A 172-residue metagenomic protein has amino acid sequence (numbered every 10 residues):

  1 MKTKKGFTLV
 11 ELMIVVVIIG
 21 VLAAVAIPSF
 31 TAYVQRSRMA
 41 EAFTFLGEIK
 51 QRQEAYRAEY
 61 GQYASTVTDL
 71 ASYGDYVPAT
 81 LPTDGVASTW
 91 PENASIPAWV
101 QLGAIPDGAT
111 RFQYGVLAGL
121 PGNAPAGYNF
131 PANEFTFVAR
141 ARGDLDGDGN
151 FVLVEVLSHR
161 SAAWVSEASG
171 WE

Functional and structural regions predicted by a protein language model:
M1-Q35: N-terminal single-pass transmembrane signal-anchor helix
E11, E41, Q53-E54: Acidic-residue sensor for enzyme active/binding pockets
P28, T44-G47: Surface-exposed alpha-helical interface segments used for non-catalytic interactions
A32-S37, K50-D69: Alpha-helix exit/C-cap motif
Q35-F45: Membrane-proximal amphipathic alpha-helices that sit immediately adjacent to an N-terminal transmembrane/signal-anchor
E59-E172: Periplasmic/extracellular, small/polar-rich flexible segments of pilin-like filament-forming proteins
